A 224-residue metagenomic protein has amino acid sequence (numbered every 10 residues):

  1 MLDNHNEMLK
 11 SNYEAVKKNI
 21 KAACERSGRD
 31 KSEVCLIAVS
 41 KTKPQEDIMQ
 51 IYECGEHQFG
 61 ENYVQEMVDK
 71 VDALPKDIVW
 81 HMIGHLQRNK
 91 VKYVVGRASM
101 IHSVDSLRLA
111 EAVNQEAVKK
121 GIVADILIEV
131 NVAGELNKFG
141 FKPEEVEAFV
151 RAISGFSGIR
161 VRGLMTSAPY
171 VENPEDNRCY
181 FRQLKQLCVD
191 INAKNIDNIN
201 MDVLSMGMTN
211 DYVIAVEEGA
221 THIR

Functional and structural regions predicted by a protein language model:
M1-L187, I191-N210, V216-E218: Conserved alpha/beta-domain cores
A220-R224: Gly/Pro- and small hydrophobic-enriched strand-loop and loop-to-helix capping segments that sit at the rims
